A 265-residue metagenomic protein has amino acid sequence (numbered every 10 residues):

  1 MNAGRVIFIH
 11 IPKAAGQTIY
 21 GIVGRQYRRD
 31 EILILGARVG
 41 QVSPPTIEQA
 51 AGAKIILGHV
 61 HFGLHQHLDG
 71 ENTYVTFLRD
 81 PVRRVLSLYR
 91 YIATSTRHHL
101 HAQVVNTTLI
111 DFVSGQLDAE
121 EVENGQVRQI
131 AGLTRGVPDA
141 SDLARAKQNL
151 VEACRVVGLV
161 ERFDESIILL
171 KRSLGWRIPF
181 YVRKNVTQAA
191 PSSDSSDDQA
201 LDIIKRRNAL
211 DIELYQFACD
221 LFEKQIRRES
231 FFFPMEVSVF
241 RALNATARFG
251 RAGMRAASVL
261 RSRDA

Functional and structural regions predicted by a protein language model:
M1-A3, H67, D197: Short hydrophobic/aromatic segments of transmembrane alpha-helices and their interfaces
M1-A53, S87-L88, A93-S95, G253-A265: PAPS-dependent sulfotransferase catalytic core
I11, H59-V60, F77-L78, V160-E161 (+2 more regions): Structured loops at beta-to-helix junctions and adjacent beta-edge loops in soluble globular domains
A15, D80, L170, D211 (+1 more regions): A residue-level signal for conserved active-site and pocket-lining positions in enzyme catalytic cores
L33-R38, L143-R206, E223-K224, R228-A247: The conserved 3'-phosphoadenosine-5'-phosphosulfate
G40-T76, R83-V182: PAPS-dependent sulfotransferase catalytic domain
Y215-Q216, F222-E223, R228, R248-R251 (+1 more regions): A glycosyltransferase accessory/donor-loop signature
